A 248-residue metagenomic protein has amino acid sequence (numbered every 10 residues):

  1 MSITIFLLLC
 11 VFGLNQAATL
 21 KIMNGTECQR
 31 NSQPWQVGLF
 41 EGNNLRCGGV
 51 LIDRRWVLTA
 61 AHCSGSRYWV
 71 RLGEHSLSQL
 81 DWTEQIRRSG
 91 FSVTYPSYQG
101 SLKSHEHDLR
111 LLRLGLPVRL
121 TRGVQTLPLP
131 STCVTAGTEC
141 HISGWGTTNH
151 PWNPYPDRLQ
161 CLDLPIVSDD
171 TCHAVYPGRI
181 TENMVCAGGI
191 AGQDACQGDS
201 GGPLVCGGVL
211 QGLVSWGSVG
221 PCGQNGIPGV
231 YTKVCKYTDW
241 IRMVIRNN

Functional and structural regions predicted by a protein language model:
M1-N248: Extracellular "complement/coagulation-type" protease architecture
